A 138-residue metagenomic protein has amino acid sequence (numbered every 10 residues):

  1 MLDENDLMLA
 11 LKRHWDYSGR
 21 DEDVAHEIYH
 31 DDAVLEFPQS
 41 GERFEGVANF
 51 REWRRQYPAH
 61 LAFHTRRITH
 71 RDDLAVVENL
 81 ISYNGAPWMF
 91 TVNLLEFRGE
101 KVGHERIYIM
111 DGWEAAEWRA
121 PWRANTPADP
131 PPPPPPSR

Functional and structural regions predicted by a protein language model:
M1-D3, R51-R138: A beta-strand edge to alpha-helix "cap/lid" segment located at domain peripheries
M1-E27, D31, R123-R138: Short, low-complexity N-terminal intrinsically disordered segments enriched in polar/charged residues
L7, D21-D73: A solvent-exposed, acidic/Ser-Thr-rich amphipathic alpha-helical stretch
M8-R13, R43, L74-V76, V92-L94: Generic alpha-helical hydrophobic packing signal
L11-W15, Q39, R98-G99: Generic low-complexity, intrinsically disordered sequence content enriched in small uncharged/hydrophobic residues
S18, R43, N84: Aromatic-acidic/polar surface patches that form glycan- and anion
